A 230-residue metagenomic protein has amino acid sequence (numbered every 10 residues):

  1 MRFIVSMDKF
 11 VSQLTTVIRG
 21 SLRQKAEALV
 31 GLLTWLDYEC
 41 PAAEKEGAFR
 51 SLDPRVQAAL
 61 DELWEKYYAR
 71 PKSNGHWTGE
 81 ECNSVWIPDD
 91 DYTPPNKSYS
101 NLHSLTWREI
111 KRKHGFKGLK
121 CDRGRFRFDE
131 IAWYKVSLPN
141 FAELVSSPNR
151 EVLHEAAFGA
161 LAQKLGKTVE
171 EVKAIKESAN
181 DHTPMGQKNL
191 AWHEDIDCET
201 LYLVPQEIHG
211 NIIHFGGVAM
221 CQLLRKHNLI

Functional and structural regions predicted by a protein language model:
F3-A191, D195-I230: Nuclease and nuclease-like effector domains acting on nucleic acids or nucleotide cofactors
